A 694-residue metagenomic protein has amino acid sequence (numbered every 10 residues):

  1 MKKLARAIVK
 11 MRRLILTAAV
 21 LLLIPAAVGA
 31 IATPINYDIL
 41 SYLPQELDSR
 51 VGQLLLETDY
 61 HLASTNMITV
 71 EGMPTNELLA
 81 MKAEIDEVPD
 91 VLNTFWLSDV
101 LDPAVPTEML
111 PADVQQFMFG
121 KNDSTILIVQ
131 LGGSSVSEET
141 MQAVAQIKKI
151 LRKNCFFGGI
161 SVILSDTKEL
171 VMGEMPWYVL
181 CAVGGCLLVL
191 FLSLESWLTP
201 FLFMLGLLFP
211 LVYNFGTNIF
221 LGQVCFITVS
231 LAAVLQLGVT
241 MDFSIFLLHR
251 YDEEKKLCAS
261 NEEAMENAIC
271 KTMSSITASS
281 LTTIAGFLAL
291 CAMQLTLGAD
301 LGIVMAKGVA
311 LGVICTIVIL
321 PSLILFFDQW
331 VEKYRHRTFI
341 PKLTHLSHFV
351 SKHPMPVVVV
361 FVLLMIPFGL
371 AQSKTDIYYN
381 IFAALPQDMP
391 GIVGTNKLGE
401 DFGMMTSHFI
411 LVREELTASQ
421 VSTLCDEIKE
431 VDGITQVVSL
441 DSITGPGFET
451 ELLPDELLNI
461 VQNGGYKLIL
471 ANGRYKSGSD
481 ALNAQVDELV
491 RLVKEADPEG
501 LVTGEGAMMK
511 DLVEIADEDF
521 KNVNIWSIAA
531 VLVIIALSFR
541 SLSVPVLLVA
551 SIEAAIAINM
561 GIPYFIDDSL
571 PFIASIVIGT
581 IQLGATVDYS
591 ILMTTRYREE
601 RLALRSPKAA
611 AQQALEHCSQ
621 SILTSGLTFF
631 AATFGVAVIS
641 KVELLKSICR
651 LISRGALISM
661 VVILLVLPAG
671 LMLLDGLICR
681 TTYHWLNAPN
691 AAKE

Functional and structural regions predicted by a protein language model:
M1-Y37, S41, A112, S135-Y379 (+2 more regions): Membrane-embedded transmembrane helical bundles of large multi-pass transporters/channels
Q45-S161, D376-V544, A550-S569: Structured non-transmembrane domains adjacent to transmembrane bundles in polytopic membrane proteins
